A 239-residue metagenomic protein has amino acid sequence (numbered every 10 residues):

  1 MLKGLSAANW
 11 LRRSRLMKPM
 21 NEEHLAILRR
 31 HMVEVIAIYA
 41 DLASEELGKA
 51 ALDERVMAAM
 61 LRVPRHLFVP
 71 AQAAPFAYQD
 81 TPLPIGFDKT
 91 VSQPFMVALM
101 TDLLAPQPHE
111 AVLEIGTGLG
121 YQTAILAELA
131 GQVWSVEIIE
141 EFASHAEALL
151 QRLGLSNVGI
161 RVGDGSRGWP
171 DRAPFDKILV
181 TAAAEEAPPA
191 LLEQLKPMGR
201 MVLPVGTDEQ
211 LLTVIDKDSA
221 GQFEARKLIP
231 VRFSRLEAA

Functional and structural regions predicted by a protein language model:
L2-E34, R152, F175, E193 (+1 more regions): SAM/dcSAM-binding transferase cores
L2-Q72: N-terminal auxiliary segments of SAM/dcSAM-dependent transferases
E34, I38-A43, V56, A77-T81 (+2 more regions): Conserved alpha-helix/loop element of class I SAM-dependent methyltransferases that forms part of the SAM/SAH-binding
A51, V91-F95, T117, E137: Residues at secondary-structure transition points
F68-V69, Y78, L83-I85, W169 (+1 more regions): Short clusters of hydrophobic/aromatic residues that line enzyme substrate/ligand-binding pockets
A73-G86, M198-L203, E209: Short, surface-exposed polybasic-and-hydrophobic patches located at secondary-structure transitions
L103-F223: Conserved nucleotide-cofactor-binding alpha/beta core module
